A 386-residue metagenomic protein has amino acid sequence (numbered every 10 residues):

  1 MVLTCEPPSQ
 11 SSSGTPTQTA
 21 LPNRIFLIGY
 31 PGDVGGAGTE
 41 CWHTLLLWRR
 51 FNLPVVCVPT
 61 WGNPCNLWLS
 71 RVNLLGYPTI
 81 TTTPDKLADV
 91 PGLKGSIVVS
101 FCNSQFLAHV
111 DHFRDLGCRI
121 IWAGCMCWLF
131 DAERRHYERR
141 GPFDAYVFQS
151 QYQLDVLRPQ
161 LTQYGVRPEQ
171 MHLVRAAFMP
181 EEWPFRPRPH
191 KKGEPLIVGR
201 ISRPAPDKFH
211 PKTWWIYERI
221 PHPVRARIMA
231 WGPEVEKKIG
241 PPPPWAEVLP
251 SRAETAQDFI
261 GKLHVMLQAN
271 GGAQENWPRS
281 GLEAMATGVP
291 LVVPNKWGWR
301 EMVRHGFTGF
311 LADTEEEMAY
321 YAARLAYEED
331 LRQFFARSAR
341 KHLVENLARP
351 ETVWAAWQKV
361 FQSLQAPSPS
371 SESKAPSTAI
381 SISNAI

Functional and structural regions predicted by a protein language model:
S11-G14, L46, T60-F148, Y152 (+1 more regions): Extended catalytic core of nucleotide-activated donor transferases of GT-like folds
G36, P184, Y327-S368: A charged, aromatic-enriched C-terminal amphipathic alpha-helix characteristic of glycosyltransferases across folds
F143-R186: Donor nucleotide-sugar binding/catalytic pocket of nucleotide-sugar-dependent glycosyltransferases
D155-V156, M179-E254: Conserved catalytic-core segment of nucleotide-activated headgroup transferases in glycan assembly
Q257, R279-A286, R300-E301, F307: Short alpha-helical segment that forms part of, or immediately flanks, the ligand-binding pocket in carbohydrate-active
H264, A286-G288: A short alpha->beta transition loop at the rim of the catalytic pocket in nucleotide-sugar-dependent
P290-V293: Short hydrophobic beta-strand element within catalytic cores of glycosyltransferases and related nucleotide-activated
H305-E316, R324-E329: Conserved acidic donor-binding segment of nucleotide-sugar-dependent glycosyltransferases
